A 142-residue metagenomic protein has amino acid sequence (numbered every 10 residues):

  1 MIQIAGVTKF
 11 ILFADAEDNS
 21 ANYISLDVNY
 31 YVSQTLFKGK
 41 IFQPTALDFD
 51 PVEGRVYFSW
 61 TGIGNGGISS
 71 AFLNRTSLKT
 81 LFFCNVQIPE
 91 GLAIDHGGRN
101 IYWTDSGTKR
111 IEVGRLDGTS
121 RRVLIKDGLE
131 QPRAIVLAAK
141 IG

Functional and structural regions predicted by a protein language model:
I4, T35-K40, L81-N85, L124-G128: Surface loop/turn motifs at the tips and blade-to-blade linkers of beta-strand repeat domains
A5-V7, D50-E53, D95-G98, L137-I141: Residue-level detector of Asp-centered blade-edge/turn motifs that repeat once per structural unit in beta-propeller
F13-A14, Y57-S59, Y102-W103: Residue position within the beta-strands of beta-propeller blades
A16, V52, T61, S106 (+1 more regions): Short loop/turn segments immediately following the C-termini of beta-strands
D18, V28-Y31, I63, R75-S77 (+2 more regions): Short coil turn/linker residues within repeat-based beta-strand modules
D18-S25, G64-S70, K109-V113: Structural motif
Q43, G64, I88, G107 (+1 more regions): Beta-rich catalytic cores
